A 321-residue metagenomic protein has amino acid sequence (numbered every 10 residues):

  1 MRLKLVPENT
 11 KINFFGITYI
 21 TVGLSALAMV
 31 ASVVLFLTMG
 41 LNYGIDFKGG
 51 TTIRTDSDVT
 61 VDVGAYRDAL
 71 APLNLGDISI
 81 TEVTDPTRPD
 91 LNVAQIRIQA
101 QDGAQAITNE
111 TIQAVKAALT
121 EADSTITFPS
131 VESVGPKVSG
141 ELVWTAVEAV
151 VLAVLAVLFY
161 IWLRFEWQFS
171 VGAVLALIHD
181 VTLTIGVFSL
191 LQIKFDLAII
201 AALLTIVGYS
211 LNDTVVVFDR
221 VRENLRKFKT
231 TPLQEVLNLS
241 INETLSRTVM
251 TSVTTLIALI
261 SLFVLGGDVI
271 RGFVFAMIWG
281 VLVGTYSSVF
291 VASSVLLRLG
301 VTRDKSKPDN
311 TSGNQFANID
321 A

Functional and structural regions predicted by a protein language model:
M1-A321: A structural signal for conserved, well-ordered secondary-structure elements that form binding/interaction cores
